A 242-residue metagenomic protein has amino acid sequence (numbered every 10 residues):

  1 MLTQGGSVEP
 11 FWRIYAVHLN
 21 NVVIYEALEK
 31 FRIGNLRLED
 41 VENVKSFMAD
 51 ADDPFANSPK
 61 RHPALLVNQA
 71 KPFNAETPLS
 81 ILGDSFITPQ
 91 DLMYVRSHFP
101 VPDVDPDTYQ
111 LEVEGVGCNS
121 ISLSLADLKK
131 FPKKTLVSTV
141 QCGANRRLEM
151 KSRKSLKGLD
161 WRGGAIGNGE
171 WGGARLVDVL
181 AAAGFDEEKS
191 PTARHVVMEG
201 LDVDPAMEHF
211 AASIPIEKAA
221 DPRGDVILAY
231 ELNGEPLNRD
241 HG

Functional and structural regions predicted by a protein language model:
L2-N74, S138: Histidine-anchored, small-residue-rich loop motif
M48, D53-G242: Structured, non-membrane catalytic/scaffold regions adjacent to prosthetic-group chemistry
